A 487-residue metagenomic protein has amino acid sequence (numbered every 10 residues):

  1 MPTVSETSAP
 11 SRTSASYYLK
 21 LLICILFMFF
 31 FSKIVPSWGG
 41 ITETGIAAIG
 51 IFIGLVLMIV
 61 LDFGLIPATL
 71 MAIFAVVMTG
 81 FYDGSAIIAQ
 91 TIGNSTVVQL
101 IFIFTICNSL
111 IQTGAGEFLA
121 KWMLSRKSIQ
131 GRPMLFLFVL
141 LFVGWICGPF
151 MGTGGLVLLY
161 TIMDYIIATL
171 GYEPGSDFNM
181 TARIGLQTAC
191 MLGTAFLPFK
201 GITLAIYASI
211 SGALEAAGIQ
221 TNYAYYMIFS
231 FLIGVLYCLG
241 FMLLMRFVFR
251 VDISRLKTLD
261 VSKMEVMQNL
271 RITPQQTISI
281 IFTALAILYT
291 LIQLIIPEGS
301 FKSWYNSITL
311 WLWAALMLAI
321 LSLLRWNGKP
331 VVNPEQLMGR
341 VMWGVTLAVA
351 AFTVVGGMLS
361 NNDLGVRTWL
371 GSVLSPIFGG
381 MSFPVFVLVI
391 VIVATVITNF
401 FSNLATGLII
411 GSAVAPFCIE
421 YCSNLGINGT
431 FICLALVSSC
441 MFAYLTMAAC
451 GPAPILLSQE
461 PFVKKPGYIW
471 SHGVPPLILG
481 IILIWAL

Functional and structural regions predicted by a protein language model:
M1-Q99, Y225-S372, H472-W485: Hydrophobic transmembrane alpha-helices of multi-pass small-molecule transporters
S11-T13, Y165-T258, S262-T273, N428 (+1 more regions): Membrane-core helix-loop-helix motifs of multi-pass transport proteins
I25-M28, G50-V56, V139-W145, L186-A189 (+2 more regions): Hydrophobic, membrane-inserted alpha-helices
E43-A47, G93-V97, S125-V139, Y172-R183 (+4 more regions): Membrane-interfacial loop-to-helix junctions in multi-pass transporters
V60-P67, S95-T96, C107-E117, I146-T161 (+4 more regions): Short helix-coil transition sites and intra-membrane helix breaks within transmembrane domains of multi-pass
A89-Q90, F118-S128, Y165-A168, Q336-G339 (+2 more regions): Short amphipathic alpha-helical coupling elements at transmembrane boundaries
L124-A217, N403-S439, F462: Hydrophobic transmembrane alpha-helices that form the pore/transport pathway of multi-pass ion and small-solute
L170-E173, Y226-G234, L347-V355, L359 (+2 more regions): C-terminal transmembrane helix pair
